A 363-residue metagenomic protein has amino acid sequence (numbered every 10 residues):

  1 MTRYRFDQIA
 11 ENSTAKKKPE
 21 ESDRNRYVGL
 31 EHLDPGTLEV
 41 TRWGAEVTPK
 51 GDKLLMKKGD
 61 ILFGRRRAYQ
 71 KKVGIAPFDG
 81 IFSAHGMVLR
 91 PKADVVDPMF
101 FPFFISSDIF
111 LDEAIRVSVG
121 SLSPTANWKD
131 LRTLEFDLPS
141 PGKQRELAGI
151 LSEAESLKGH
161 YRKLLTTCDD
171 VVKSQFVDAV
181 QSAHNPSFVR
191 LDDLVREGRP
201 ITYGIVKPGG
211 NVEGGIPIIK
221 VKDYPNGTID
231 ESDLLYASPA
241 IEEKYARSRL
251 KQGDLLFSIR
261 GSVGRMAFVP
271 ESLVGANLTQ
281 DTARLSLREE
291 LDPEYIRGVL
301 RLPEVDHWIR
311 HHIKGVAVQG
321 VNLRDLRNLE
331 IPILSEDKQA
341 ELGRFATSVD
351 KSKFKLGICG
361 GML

Functional and structural regions predicted by a protein language model:
M1-K17, T133-S152, S156-T202, N328-L363: Non-catalytic DNA-recognition/assembly elements of restriction-modification systems
T2, R66, G80-M87, V119-G142 (+4 more regions): A short glycine-rich beta-alpha junction/loop motif
D7-K18, N25-K58, D192-P208, K222-Q252: Sequence-specific dsDNA recognition surfaces
E11, G64, P102-S106, K173 (+6 more regions): Generic alpha-helical structural context detector
P19-E21, F257: Single-stranded nucleic-acid-binding OB-fold domains
D52-L54, I61-S106, K220, I241-R301: A short beta-sheet element
F110-E113, V305-I309: Periplasmic-binding protein-like
